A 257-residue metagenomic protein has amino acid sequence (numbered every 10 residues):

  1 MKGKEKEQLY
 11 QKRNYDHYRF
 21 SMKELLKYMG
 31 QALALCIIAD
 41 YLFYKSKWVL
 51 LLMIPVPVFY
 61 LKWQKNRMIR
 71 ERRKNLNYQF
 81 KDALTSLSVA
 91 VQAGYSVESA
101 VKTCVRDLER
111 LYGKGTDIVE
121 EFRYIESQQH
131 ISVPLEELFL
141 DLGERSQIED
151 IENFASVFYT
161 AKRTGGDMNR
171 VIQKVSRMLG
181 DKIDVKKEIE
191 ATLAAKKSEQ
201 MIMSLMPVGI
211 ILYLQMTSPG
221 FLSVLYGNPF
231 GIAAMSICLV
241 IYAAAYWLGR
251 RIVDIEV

Functional and structural regions predicted by a protein language model:
M1-K4, E137-V157, Q173-E190: Hydrophobic alpha-helical transmembrane segments
M1-T85, R110-Y112, D117, I183-A191 (+1 more regions): Hydrophobic alpha-helical signal-anchor/transmembrane segments
L42, V91, Q129-H130, K162 (+3 more regions): Hydrophobic residues in alpha-helical segments
I54-E144, E149-A161, D167-N169: Juxtamembrane/interface alpha-helical elements of multi-pass membrane proteins
G94, S132, G165-G166, G231 (+2 more regions): Glycine-centered flexibility sites
V101-K102, Q173, L193, V253: Short, surface-exposed helix/turn micro-motifs that flank interaction/cofactor sites
R106-D107, R177, K196: Short secondary-structure capping/turn micro-motifs that flank functional sites
I118-R123, V157-A161, Q173-K174, I189-A195 (+1 more regions): Juxtamembrane/interface motifs at transmembrane-helix termini
